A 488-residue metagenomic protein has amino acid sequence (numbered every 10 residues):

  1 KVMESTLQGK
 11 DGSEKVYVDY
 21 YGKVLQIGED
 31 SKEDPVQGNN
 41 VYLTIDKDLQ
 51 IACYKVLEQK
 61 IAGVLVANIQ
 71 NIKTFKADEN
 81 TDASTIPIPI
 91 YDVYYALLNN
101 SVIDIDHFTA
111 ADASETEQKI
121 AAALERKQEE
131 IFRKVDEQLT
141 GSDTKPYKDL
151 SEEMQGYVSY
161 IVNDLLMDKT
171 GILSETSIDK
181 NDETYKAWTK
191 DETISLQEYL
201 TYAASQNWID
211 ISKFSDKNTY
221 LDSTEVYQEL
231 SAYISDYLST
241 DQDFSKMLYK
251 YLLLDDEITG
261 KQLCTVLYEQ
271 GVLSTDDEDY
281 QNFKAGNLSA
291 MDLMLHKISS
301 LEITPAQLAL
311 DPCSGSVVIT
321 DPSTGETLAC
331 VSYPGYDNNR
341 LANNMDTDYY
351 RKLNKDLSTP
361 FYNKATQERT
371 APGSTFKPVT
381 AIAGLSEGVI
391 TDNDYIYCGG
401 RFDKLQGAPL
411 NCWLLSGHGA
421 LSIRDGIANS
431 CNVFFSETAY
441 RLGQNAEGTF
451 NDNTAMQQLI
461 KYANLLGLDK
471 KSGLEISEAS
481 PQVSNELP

Functional and structural regions predicted by a protein language model:
S5-Q8, L49: Intrinsically disordered, low-complexity regulatory segments
V16-D34, I45, V66, Q70-T375 (+1 more regions): Beta-lactam-recognizing serine transpeptidase/beta-lactamase-like catalytic domain environment
N39-L49: Conserved beta-strand/loop elements of the cytosolic catalytic core of P-type E1-E2 ATPases, chiefly in the P-domain
